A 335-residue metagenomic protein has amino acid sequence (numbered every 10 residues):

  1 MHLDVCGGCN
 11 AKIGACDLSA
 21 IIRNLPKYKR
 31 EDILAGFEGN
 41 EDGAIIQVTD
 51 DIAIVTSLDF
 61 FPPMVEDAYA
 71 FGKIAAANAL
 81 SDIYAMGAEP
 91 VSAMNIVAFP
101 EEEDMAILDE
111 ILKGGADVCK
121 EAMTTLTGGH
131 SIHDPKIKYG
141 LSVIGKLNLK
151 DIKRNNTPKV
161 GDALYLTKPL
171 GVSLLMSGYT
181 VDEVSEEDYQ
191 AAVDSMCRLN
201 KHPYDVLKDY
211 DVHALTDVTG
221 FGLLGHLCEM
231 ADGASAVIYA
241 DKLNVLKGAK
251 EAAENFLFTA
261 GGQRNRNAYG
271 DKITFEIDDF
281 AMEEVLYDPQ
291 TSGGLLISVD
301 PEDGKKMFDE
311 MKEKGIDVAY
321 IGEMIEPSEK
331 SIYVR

Functional and structural regions predicted by a protein language model:
M1-A85, T124, K159-L164, I316: N-terminal glycine-rich phosphate/pyrophosphate-binding loops that anchor nucleotide-derived ligands and cofactors
D4-C6, D17, E103-T125, D134-I137 (+2 more regions): Glycine-/charge-enriched secondary-structure boundary and capping motifs
I33-A35, G43-I46, D82-Y84, A116 (+6 more regions): A generic local secondary-structure boundary/capping motif
T49-V65, E89-V184, E323: Glycine-rich anion-binding loops of enzyme active sites
A68-M94, E110-E121, L199-D211, V218 (+2 more regions): Small-aliphatic-rich amphipathic alpha-helix that forms the alpha element of a beta-alpha
S142-D151, E187-K208: Active-site glycine-rich loop that binds ribose-phosphate moieties when present
M176-A192, K314-D317: Short, compositionally biased
